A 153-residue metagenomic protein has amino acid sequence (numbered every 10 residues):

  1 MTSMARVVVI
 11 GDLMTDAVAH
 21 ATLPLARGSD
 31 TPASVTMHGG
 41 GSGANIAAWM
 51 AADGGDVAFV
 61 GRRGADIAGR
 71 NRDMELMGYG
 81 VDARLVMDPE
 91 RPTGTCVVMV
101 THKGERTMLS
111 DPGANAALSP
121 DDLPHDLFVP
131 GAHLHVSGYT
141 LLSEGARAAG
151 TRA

Functional and structural regions predicted by a protein language model:
M1-L13, M74-D88, V100-A153: Ribokinase/PfkB-type carbohydrate-kinase core domain
M1-V60, I67-D73, M77, C96: Glycine-rich phosphate/adenosyl-contacting loop at the front of the ribokinase-like
V60-A65, A83-T93: Beta-strand->loop->alpha-helix junctions that form or flank phosphate-binding loops in nucleotide-handling enzymes
R63-D66, T140-L142: Short histidine/acidic/glycine/proline-rich micro-motifs that form metal- and phosphate-coordinating active-site loops
